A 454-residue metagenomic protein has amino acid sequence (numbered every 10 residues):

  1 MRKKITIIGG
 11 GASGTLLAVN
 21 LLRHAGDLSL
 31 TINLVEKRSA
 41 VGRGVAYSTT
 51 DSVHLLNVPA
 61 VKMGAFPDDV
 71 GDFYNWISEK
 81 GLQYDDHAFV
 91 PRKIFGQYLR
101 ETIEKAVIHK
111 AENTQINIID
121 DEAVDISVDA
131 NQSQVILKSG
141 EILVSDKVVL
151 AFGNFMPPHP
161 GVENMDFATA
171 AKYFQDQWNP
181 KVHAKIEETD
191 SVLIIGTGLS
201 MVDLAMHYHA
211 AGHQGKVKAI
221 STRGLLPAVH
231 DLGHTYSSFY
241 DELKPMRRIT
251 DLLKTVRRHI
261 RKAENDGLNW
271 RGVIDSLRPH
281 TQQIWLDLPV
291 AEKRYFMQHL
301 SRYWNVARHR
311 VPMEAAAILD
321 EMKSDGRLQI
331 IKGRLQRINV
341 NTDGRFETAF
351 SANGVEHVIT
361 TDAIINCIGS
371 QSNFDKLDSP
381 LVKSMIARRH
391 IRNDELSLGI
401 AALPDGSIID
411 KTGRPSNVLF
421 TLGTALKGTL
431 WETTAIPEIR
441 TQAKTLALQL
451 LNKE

Functional and structural regions predicted by a protein language model:
M1-S39, V45, L82-R247, K254-E454: Flavin (primarily FAD) cofactor-binding/catalytic cores of flavoenzymes
E36-G81: Redox-cofactor-proximal catalytic regions of oxidoreductases
